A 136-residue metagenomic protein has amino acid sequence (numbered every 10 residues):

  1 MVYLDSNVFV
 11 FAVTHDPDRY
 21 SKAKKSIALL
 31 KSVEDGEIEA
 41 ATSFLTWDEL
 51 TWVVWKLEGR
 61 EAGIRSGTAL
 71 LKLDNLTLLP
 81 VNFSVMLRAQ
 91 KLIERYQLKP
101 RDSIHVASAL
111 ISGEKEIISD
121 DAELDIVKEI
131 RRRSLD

Functional and structural regions predicted by a protein language model:
M1, S32, V106-D136: Acidic, PIN/NYN-like endoribonuclease modules and their adjacent C-terminal/linker elements
M1-T42, W55-R65, A122, S134-D136: Short, well-structured N-terminal submotif of metal-dependent ribonuclease cores
V8, T46, V85, H105 (+1 more regions): Alpha-helix capping/helix-boundary segments
E39, N75-T77, R131: Conserved beta-strand segments of alpha/beta enzyme cores
S43, R101, D120: Replace "coordinates the UDP/GDP/TDP-sugar" with "coordinates nucleotide-activated sugar donors
T68-L71, V81, Q97, D125-D136: Internal alpha/beta domain cores that form substrate/cofactor-binding pockets in large enzymes and binding proteins
L76-E116: Active-site neighborhoods of divalent-metal-dependent phosphate/nucleic-acid chemistry enzymes
